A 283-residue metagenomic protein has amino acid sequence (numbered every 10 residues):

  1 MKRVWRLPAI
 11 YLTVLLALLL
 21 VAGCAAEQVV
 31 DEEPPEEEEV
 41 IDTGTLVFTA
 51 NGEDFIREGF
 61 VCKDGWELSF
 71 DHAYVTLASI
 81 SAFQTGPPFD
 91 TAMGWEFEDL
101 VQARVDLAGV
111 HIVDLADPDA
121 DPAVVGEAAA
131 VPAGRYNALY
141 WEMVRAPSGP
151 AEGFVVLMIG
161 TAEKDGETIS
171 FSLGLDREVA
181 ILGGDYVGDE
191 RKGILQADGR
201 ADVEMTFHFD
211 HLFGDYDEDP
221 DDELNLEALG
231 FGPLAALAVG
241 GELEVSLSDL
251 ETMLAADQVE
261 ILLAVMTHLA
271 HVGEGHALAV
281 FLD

Functional and structural regions predicted by a protein language model:
K2-L12: Bacterial N-terminal signal peptides that target proteins for export
V21-G23: C-terminal motif of bacterial Sec signal peptides marking the signal peptidase cleavage site
Q28-D283: A short, solvent-exposed, low-complexity linear motif enriched for acidic/polar residues with Pro/Gly/Ser/Thr
